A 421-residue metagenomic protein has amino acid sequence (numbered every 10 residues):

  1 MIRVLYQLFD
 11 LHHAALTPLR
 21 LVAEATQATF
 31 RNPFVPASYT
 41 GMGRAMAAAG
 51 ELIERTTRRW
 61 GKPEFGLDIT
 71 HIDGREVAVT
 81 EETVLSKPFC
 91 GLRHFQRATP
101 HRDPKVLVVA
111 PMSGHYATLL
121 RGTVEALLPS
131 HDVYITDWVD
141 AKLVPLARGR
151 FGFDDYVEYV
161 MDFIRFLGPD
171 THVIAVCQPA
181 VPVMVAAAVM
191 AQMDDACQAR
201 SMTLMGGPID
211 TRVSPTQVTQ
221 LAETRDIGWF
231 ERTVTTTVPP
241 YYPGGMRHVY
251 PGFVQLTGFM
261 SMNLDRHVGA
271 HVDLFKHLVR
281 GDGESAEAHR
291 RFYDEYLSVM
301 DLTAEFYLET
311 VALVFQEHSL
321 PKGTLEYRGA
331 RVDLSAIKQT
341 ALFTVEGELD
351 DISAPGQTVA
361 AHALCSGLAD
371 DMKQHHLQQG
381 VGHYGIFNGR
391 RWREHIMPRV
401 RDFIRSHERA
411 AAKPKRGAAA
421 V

Functional and structural regions predicted by a protein language model:
M1-A45, P169, A186-E305: Alpha/beta-hydrolase-fold enzymes
E64-V144: Short, surface-exposed "cap/lid" segments of acyl-processing enzymes
L143-P145, D155-H172, M184, A188: Conserved acidic catalytic loop of the alpha/beta-hydrolase fold
I174-A180, G347: Conserved alpha/beta-hydrolase "nucleophile elbow" surrounding the catalytic nucleophile
I337-K338, T344-E346, D350: Short beta-strand/loop motif that positions the catalytic acidic residue of the alpha/beta-hydrolase fold
D351-Q357: Conserved alpha/beta-hydrolase "acid-adjacent" motif
I352, Q378-E394: Catalytic histidine-centered segment of alpha/beta-hydrolase-like enzymes
C365-Y384: Catalytic histidine neighborhood in serine/cysteine hydrolases with alpha/beta-hydrolase-type architecture
